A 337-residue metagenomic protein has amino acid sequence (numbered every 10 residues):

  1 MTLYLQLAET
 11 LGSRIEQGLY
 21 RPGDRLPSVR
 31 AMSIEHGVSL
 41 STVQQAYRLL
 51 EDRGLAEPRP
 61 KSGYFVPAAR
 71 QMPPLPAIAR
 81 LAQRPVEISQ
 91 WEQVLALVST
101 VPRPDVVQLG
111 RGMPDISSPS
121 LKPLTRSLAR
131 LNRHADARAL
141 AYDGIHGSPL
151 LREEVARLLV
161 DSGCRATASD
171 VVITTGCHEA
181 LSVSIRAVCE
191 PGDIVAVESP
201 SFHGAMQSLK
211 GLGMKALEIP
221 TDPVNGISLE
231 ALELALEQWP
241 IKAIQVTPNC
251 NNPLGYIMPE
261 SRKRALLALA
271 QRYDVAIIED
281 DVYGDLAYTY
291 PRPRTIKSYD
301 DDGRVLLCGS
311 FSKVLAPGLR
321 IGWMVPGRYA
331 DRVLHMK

Functional and structural regions predicted by a protein language model:
M1-R130, V333-K337: N-terminal basic, amphipathic alpha-helical segments
P67, G110, P220, K297 (+1 more regions): Residue-level detector of conserved, well-ordered beta-strand and adjacent loop positions that form binding/recognition
G112-I116, H178, F202, N249-N251 (+3 more regions): Short, solvent-exposed loop/turn segments at secondary-structure junctions
L121, L151-R152, A330: A general structural signal for well-ordered alpha-helical segments in protein cores
R133-Y273, G284-D302: Conserved core of the PLP fold type I
I241-A243, V275-A276, L306, I321: Short, Asp-centered acidic motifs that coordinate Mg2+ and/or phosphate in catalytic or ligand-binding sites
D280: Glycine-centered flexible beta-alpha turn that most often forms the glycine-rich phosphate-binding loop
D301-K337: Conserved core segment of the aminotransferase class I/II
